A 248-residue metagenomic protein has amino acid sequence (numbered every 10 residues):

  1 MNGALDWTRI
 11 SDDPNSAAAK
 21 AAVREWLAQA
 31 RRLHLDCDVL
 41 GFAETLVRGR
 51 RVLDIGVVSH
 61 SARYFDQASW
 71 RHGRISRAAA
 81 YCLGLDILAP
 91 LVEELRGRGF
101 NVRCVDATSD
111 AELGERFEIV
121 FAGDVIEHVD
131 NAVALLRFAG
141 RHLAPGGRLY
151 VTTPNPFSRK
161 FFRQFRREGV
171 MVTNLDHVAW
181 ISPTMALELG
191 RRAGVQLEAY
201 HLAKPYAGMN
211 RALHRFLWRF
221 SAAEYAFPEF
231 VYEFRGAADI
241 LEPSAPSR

Functional and structural regions predicted by a protein language model:
N2-L33, C37, F65, D130-S247: S-adenosyl-L-methionine-dependent methyltransferase catalytic module, highlighting the catalytic core
L40: Aromatic-lined ligand-binding clefts that engage carbohydrates, nucleic acids, or primary amines
E44-R163, W180-G190, F230-A238: Conserved SAM-binding loop
V92, S247-R248: N-terminal amphipathic/basic-hydrophobic helices that include classical n-h-c signal peptides and signal-anchor
